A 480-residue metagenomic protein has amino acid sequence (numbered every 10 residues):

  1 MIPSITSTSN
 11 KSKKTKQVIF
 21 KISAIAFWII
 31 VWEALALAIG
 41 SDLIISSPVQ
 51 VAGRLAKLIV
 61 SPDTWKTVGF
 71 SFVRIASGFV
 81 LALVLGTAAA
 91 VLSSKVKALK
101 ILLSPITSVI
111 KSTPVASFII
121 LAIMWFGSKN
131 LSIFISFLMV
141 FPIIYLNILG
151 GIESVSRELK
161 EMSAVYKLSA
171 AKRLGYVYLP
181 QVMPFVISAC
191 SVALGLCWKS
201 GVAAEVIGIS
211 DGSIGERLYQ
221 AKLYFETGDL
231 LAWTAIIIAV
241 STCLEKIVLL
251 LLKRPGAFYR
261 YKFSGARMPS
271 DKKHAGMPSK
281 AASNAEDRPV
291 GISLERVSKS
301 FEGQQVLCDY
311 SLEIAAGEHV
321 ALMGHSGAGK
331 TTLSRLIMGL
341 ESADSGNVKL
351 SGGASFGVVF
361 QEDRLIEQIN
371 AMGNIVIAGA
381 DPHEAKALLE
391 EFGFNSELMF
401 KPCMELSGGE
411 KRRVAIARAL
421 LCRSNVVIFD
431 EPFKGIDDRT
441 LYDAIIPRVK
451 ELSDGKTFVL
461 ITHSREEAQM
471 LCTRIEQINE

Functional and structural regions predicted by a protein language model:
F134, L138, A171-A203: Transmembrane alpha-helices
M323-H325: The feature captures the beta-strand-to-loop junction immediately N-terminal to the Walker
M338: Helix-to-loop junction immediately C-terminal to a conserved catalytic motif
Q368-E384: Q-loop/switch helix immediately C-terminal to the Walker
P402-L406, E410: Conserved ABC ATPase signature
I416: Hydrophobic anchor residue at the start of the ABC signature
V427-E431: Catalytic Walker B motif of ABC-type/P-loop ATPase nucleotide-binding domains
